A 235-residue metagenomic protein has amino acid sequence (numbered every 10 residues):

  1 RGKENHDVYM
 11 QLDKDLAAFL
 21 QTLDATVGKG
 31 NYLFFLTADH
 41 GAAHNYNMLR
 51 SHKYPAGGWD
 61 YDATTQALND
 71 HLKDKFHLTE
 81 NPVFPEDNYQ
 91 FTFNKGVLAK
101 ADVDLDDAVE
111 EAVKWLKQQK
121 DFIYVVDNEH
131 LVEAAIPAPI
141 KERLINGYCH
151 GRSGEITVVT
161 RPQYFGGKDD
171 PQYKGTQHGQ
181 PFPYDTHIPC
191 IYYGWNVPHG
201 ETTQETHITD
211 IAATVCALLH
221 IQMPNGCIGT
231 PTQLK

Functional and structural regions predicted by a protein language model:
G2-M10: The substrate-binding groove and active-site-proximal loops of carbohydrate-active enzymes, especially glycoside
K3, K14-Y164: Secreted, luminal/periplasmic, and some membrane-associated catalytic domains that remodel anionic oxygen-ester
M10, K14, E110, T206-A213: A structural signal for well-ordered alpha-helical segments within the folded catalytic domains of diverse enzymes
Q21, K29, G151, D210 (+1 more regions): …; additionally, a secondary subgroup of soluble metalloenzymes is captured
A25, A43, Q118, N196 (+1 more regions): Short, well-ordered loop/turn and helix-capping segments at boundaries between secondary-structure elements and domains
W59, A63-V103, Q177-L219, L234-K235: Substrate-binding rim/cap in mid-to-C-terminal beta-strand-loop elements of soluble/periplasmic
F165-D169, H199-G200: Short, solvent-exposed loop/turn elements at domain surfaces
K168-T176: Short, surface-exposed loop/helix-turn segments at secondary-structure junctions that function as lids/hinges flanking
